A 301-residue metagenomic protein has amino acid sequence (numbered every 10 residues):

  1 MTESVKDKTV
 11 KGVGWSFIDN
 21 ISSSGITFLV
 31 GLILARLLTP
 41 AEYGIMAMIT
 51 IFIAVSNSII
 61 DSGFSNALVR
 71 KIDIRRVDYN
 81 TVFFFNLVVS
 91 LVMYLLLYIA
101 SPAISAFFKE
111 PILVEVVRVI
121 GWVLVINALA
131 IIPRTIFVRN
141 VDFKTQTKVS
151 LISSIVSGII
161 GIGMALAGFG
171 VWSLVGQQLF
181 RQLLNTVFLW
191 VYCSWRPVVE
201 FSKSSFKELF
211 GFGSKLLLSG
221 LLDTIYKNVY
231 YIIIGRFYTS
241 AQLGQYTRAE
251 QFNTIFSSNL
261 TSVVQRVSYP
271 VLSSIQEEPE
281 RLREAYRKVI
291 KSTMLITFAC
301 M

Functional and structural regions predicted by a protein language model:
M1-F28, N66-F84, L113, K144-T145 (+3 more regions): N-terminal membrane topogenesis motif
M1-V5, T9, K144, V187-I232 (+2 more regions): Interhelical loop/hinge segments that connect adjacent transmembrane helices in multipass membrane
V5-S62, V88-S101, V123, S153-I162 (+2 more regions): Signature of the first transmembrane helix
K6-V10, A67-R76, I126-I152, A167 (+3 more regions): Membrane-interface junctions at transmembrane-helix termini in multi-pass inner-membrane proteins
T27, S58-R76, V138-R139, A249 (+1 more regions): Helix-loop junctions and terminal segments of transmembrane helices in multi-pass membrane transport/translocation
F28, F84-K109, E115-R118, I159-G163 (+2 more regions): Alpha-helical transmembrane segments of multi-pass membrane transport and lipid-handling proteins
V55-S56, L95, I99, E110-I136 (+5 more regions): Alpha-helical transmembrane segments of multi-pass membrane proteins
V114-G121, V149-S194, E208-F212, I225 (+1 more regions): Hydrophobic alpha-helical transmembrane segments
